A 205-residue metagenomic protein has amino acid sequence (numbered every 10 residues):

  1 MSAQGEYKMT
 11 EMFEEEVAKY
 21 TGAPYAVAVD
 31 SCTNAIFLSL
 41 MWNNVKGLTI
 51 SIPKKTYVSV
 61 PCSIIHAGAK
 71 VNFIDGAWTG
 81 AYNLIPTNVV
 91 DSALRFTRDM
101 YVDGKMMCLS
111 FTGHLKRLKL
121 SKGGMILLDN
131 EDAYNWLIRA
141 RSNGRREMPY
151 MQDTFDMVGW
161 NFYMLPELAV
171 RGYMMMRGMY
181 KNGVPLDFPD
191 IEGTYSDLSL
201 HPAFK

Functional and structural regions predicted by a protein language model:
M1-S31, L186-K205: Conserved N-terminal alpha-helix of the aminotransferase class I/II PLP-enzyme fold
K8, M12, N34, V58-S59 (+1 more regions): Short alpha-helical
E11-T49, S63-H66, F73: Phosphate-binding glycine-rich loop
A23, C32, A77-W78, G113-L115: Short, acidic/glycine-rich phosphate-metal binding loop used to engage nucleotide
A28, I52-P53, I126: Conserved SAM-binding loop
L40-D103: PLP-dependent aminotransferase-like
F96-R98, V102, M106-K205: Active-site region of PLP-dependent enzymes
